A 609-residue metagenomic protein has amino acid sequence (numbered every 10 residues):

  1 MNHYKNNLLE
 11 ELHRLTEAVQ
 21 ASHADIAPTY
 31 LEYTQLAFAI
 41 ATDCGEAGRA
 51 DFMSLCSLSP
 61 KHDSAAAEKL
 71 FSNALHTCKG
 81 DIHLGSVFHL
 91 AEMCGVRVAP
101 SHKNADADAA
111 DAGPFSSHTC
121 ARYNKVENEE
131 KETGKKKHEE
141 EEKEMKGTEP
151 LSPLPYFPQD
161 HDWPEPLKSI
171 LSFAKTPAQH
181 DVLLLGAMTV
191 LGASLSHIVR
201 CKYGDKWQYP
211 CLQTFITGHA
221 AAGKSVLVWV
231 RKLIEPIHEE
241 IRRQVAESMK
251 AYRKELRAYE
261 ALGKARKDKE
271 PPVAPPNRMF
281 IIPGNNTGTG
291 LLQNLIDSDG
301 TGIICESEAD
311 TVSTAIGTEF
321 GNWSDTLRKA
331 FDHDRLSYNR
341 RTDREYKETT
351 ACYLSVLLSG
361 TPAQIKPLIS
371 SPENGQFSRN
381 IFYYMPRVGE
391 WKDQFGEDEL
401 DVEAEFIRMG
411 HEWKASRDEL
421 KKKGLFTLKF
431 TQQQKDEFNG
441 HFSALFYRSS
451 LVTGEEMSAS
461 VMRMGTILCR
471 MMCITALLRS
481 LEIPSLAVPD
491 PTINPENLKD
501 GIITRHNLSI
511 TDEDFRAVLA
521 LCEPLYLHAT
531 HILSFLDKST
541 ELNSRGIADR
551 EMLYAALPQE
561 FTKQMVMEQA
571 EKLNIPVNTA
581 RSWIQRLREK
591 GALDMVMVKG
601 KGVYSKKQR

Functional and structural regions predicted by a protein language model:
M1-K125, C469, C473, L477 (+5 more regions): Modules that initiate DNA replication and primer synthesis
F115-R609: Phosphate-handling catalytic cores of nucleic-acid transaction enzymes
